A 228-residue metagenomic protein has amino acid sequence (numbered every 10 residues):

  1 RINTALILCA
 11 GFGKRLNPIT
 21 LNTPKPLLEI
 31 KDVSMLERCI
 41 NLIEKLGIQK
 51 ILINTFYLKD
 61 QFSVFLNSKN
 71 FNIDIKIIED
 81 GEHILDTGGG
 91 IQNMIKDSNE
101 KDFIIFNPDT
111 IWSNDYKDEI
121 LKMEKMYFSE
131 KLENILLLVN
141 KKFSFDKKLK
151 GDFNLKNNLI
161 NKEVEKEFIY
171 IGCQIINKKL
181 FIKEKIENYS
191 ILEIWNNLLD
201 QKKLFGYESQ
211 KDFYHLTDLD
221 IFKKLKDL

Functional and structural regions predicted by a protein language model:
R1-I7, R15, V33-N107, I111 (+3 more regions): Conserved N-terminal catalytic core of the sugar/cofactor nucleotidyltransferase
L6-A10, L28-E29: A conserved hydrophobic helix/loop-capping motif in glycosyltransferases and polysaccharide synthases
N22-E37: Short catalytic helix/loop segments, enriched in acidic residues and glycine and frequently bearing histidine
P26, D74-K76, K203-F205: Conserved beta-strand segments of alpha/beta enzyme cores
F56, I78-G81, L137-V139, E163 (+1 more regions): Conserved beta-strand termini and adjacent loop/short-helix elements that scaffold enzyme active sites in alpha/beta
I104, I111, Y116-F128, K141-F145 (+2 more regions): Catalytic-core segments of class I nucleotidyltransferases/pyrophosphorylases that form NMP-activated intermediates
S129-V139: A short, conserved acidic/glycine-rich loop-to-beta-strand motif that forms the donor nucleotide-sugar/metal
